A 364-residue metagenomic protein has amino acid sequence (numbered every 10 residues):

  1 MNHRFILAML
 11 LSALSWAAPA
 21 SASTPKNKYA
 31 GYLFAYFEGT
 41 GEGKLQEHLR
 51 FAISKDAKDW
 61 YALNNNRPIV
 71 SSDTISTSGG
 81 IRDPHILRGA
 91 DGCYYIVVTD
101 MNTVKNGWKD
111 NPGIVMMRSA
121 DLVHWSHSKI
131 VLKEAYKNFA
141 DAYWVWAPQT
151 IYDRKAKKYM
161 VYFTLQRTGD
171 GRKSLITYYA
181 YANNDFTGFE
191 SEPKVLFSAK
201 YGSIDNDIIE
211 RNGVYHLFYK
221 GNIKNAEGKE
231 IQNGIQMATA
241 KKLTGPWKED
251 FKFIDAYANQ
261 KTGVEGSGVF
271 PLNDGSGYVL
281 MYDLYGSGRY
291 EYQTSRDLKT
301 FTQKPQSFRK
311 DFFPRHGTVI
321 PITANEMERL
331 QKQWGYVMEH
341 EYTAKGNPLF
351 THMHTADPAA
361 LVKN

Functional and structural regions predicted by a protein language model:
M1-P25: Bacterial Sec-dependent N-terminal signal peptides
A22-N364: Carbohydrate-active catalytic/glycan-binding domains of CAZyme proteins, especially the secreted or lumenal ectodomains
